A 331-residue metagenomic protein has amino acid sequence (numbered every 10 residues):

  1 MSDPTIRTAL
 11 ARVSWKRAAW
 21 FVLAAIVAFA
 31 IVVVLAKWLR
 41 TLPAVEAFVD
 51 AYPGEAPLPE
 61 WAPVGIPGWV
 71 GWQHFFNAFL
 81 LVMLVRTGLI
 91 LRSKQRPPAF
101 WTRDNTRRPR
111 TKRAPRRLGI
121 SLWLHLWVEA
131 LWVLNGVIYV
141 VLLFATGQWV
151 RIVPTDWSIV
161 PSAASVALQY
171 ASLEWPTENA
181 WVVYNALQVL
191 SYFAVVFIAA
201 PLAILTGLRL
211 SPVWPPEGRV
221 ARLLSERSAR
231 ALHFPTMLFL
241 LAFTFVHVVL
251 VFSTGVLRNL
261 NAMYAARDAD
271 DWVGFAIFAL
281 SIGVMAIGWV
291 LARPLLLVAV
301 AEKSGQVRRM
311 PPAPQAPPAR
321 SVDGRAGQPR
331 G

Functional and structural regions predicted by a protein language model:
M1-G331: Membrane-embedded alpha-helical bundles that constitute the cytochrome b-like, heme-associated redox core of multi-pass
